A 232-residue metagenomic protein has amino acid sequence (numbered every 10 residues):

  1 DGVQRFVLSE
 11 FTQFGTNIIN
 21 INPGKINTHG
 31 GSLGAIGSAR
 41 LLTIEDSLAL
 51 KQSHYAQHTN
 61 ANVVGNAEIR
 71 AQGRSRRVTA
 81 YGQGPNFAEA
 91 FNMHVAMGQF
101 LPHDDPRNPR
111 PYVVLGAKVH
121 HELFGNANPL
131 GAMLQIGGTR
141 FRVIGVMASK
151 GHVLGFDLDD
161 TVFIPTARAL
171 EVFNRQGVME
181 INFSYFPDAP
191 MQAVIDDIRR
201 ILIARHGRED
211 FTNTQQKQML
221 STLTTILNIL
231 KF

Functional and structural regions predicted by a protein language model:
G2-F6, L41-E45, L115, N128 (+2 more regions): Short, conserved clusters of charged catalytic residues that mark active-site and nucleotide-handling motifs
G2-T79, N86-E89, H103, H121-E122 (+5 more regions): Hydrophobic, regular-secondary-structure patches
L8, T16, A117, T166 (+1 more regions): ATP/adenylate-binding site constellation spanning eukaryotic-like Ser/Thr protein kinases, ABC-transporter
N20, N60, G145, N182 (+1 more regions): Residues embedded in well-ordered beta-strands within globular domains across many folds
T43, R76, N108, L158 (+3 more regions): Short, conserved glycine- and acidic-residue-centered signature motifs in active-site or ligand-binding loops
V63, M97, Q215: Short loop/edge segments at beta-strand edges and connector loops that shape dinucleotide/nucleotide cofactor-binding
Y81, P85-D104, P109-R208: Mid-to-C-terminal secondary-structure elements that act as membrane-proximal/extracytoplasmic interface segments
N182, D197, G207-F232: Peri-transmembrane interface segments
